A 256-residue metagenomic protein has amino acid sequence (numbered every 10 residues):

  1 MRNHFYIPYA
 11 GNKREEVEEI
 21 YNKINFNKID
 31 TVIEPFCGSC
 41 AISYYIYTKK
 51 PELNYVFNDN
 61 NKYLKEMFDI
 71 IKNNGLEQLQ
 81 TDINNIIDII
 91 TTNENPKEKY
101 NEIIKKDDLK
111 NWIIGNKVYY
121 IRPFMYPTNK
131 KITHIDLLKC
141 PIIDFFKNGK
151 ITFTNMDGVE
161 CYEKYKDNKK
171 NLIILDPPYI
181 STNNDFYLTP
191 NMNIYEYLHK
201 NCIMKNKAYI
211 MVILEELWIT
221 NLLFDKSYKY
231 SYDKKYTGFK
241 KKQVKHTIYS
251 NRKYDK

Functional and structural regions predicted by a protein language model:
M1-F36, A41-I42, F239: S-adenosyl-L-methionine
A10, V17-K23, K28, Y44-N61 (+2 more regions): P-loop NTPase Walker
I20, V32-I46, F57-N61, I113-Y119 (+3 more regions): Conserved proline-anchored active-site loop of SAM-dependent methyltransferases that bridges a beta-strand
E34-C40, P51, K131-T133, L137-I142 (+4 more regions): Catalytic phosphate/metal-binding cores of nucleic-acid and nucleotide-processing enzymes, i.e., regions that mediate
L53-T152: Class I S-adenosyl-L-methionine-dependent methyltransferase module
N60, K150-E160, Y187-P190: Adenosine-cofactor binding site in Rossmann-like domains, unifying the SAM/SAH pocket of S-adenosylmethionine-dependent
Y126, Y179-N193: Mobile active-site "lid"/loop adjacent to the S-adenosyl-L-methionine
L188-K256: Long, positively charged, glycine-interspersed low-complexity recognition regions
